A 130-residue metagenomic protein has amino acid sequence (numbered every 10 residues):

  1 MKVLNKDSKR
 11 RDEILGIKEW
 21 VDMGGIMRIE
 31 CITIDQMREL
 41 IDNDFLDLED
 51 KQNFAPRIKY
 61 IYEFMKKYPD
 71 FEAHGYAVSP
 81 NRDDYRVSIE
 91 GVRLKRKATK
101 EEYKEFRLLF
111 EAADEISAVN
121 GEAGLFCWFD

Functional and structural regions predicted by a protein language model:
M1-R93, E102: Long, contiguous N-terminal structural blocks used for assembly/anchoring
K95-A98, D130: Short, flexible beta-strand-to-coil junctions
K97-F106: Short, conserved charged micro-motifs
E105-D130: Acidic, proline/glycine-rich low-complexity IDRs
